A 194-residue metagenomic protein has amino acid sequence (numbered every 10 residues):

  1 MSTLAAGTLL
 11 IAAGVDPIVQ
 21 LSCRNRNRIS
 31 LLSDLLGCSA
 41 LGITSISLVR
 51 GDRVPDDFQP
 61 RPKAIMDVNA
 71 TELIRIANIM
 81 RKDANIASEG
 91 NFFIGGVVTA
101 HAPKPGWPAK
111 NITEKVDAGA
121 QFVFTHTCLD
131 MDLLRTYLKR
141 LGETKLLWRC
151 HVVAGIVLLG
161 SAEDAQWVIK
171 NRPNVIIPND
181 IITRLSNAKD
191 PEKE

Functional and structural regions predicted by a protein language model:
M1, L21-S22, S47-V49, Q121-M131 (+1 more regions): Catalytic beta/alpha-barrel core
M1-L9, N27-S33, R53-R81, N85 (+2 more regions): Active-site-adjacent beta->alpha loops and helix N-cap segments on the catalytic face of soluble alpha/beta enzymes
P17-I29, F92-W107, L185-E194: Active-site mouth loops of central-metabolism enzymes
P17-L21, I46-L48, I94-V98, V116 (+2 more regions): Hydrophobic faces of well-ordered beta-strands that scaffold small-molecule active sites in alpha/beta enzyme cores
V19-V54: A generic, well-ordered mixed alpha/beta core segment in the N-terminal half of proteins
R28-S39, P105-V116, K139, G160-V168: Catalytic cores of alpha/beta
G51-R53, A64-A87, V97-A102, T144-E194: Active-site pocket-lining/capping segments in soluble small-molecule metabolic enzymes
